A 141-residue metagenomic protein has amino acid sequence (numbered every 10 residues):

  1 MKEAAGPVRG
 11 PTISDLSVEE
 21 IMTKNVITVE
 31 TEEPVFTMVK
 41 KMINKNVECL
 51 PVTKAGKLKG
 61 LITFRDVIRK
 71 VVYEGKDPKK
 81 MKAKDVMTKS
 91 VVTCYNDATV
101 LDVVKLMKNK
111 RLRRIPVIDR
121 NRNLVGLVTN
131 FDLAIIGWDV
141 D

Functional and structural regions predicted by a protein language model:
M1-D141: Tandem CBS (Cystathionine beta-synthase) repeat/Bateman regulatory domains
